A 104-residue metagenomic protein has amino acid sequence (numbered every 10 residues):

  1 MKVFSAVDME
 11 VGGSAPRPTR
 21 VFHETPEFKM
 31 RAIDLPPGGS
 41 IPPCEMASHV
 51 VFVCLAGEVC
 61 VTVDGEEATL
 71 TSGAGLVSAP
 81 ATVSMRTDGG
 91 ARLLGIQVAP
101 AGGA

Functional and structural regions predicted by a protein language model:
M1-R31, T62: A short, N-terminal "cap"/entry segment at the start of jelly-roll beta-barrel domains of the cupin/DSBH fold
P16, K29-M46: Conserved short histidine dyad/triad with adjacent acidic residue
A32, P42, V51, E66-A68: Short, surface-exposed secondary-structure edge patches
D34-P36, E45-V61: Short, conserved beta-strand element in jelly-roll/cupin
L55-A56, T71-S72, G89: A cytosolic small-molecule/anion-sensing beta-strand core signal
E58-C60, E67, T82, R92: Structural motif
D64-A81: Short acidic-glycine-tyrosine-enriched beta hairpin
P80-G103: Ligand-binding loop in jelly-roll beta-barrel domains
